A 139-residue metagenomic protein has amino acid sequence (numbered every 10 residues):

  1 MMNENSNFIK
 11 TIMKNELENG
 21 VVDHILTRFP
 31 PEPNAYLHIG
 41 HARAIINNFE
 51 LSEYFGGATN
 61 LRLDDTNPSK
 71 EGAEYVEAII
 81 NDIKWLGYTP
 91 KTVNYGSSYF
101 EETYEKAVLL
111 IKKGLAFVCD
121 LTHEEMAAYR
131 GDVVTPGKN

Functional and structural regions predicted by a protein language model:
E4-N15, E71-N139: Active-site neighborhoods of enzyme catalytic cores
N5-K14, E18-I80: N-terminal catalytic cores of NTP/NDP-binding nucleotidyl/phosphoryl-transfer enzymes
